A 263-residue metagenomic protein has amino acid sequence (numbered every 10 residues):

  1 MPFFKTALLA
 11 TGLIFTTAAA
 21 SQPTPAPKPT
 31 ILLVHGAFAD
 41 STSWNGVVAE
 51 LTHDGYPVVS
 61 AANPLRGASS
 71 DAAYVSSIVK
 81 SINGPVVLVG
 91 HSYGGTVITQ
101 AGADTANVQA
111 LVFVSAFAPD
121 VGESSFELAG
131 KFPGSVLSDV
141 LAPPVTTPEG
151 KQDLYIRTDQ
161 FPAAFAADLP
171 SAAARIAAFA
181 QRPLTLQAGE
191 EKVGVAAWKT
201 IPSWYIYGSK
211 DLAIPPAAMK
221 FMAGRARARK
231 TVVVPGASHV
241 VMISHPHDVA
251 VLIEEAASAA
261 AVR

Functional and structural regions predicted by a protein language model:
P27-A68, V86, N107: Conserved HGGG/HGGXW glycine-rich cap/lid loop of the alpha/beta-hydrolase fold
S70-V86: Conserved acidic catalytic loop of the alpha/beta-hydrolase fold
V89-G90, G94, I98: Gly/Ala-rich beta-loop-alpha elbow adjacent to hydrolase catalytic centers
N107-V108, V112-E149, T185: Flexible "cap/lid" loop of the alpha/beta hydrolase fold
I176-A197: Active-site nucleophile elbow and catalytic-triad environment of alpha/beta-hydrolase enzymes
Y205-Y207: Short beta-strand/loop motif that positions the catalytic acidic residue of the alpha/beta-hydrolase fold
S209-P235, E255: Conserved loop-alpha-helix segment in the C-terminal half of the alpha/beta-hydrolase fold that carries the catalytic
R229-R263: Catalytic active-site module of serine/aspartate enzymes centered on a nucleophile-bearing elbow/loop
